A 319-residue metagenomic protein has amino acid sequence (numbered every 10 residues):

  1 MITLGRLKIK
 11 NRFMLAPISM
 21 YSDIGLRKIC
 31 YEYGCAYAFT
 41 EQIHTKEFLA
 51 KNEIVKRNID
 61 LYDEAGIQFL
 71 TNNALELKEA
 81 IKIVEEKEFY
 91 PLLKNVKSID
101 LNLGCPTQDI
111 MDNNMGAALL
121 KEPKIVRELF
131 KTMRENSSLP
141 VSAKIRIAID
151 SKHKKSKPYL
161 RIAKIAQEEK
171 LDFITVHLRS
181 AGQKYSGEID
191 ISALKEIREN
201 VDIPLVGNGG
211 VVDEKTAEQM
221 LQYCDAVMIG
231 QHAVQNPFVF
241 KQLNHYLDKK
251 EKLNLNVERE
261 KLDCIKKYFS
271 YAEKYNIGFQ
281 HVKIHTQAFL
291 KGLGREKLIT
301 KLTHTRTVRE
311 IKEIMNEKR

Functional and structural regions predicted by a protein language model:
M1, I9, F13, S19 (+6 more regions): Alpha/beta catalytic cores of nucleotide-metabolism and tRNA/nucleoside-modifying enzymes
I2-T3, I18-L92: Glycine-rich, positively charged N-terminal anion/phosphate-binding segment
N11-Y21, A65-L77, L119, I145-P158: Active-site mouth loops of central-metabolism enzymes
F13-P17, A38-T40, A65-F69, I99-L101 (+5 more regions): Hydrophobic faces of well-ordered beta-strands that scaffold small-molecule active sites in alpha/beta enzyme cores
I18-M20, I43-T45, L70-N72, G104-P106 (+4 more regions): Active-site beta-loop-alpha junctions enriched in small/polar residues
E76-E79, I125, D263-C264: Charged catalytic carboxylate motif
I81-M115, P123-I203, Q219: Alpha/beta enzyme core
